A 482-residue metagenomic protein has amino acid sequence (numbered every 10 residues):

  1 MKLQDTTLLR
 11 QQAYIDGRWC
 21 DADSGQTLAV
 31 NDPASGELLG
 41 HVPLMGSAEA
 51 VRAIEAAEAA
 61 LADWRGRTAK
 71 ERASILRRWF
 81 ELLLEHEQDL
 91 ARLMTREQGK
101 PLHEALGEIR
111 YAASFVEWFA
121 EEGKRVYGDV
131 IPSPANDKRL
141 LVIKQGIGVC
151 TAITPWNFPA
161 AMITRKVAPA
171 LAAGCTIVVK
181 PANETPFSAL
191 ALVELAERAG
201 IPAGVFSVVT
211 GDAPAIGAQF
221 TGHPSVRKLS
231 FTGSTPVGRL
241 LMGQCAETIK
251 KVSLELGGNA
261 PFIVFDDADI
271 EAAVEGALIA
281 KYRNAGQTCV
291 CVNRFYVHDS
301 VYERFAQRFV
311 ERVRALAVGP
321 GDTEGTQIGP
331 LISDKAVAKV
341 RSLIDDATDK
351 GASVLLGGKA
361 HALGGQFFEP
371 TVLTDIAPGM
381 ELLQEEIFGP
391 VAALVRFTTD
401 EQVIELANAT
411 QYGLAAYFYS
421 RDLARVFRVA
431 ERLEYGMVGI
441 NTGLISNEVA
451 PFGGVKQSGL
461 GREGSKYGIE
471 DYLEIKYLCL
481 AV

Functional and structural regions predicted by a protein language model:
M1-A34: Hydrophobic face of amphipathic alpha-helices that form TPR/SEL1-like repeat modules and related alpha-solenoid
S35-H41, V226, I263, A317 (+3 more regions): Conserved C-terminal structural/oligomerization subdomain of aldehyde/semialdehyde dehydrogenase
G36, R72, M94, V116 (+10 more regions): Residue-level signal for inorganic ion chemistry
E37-V126, D137: Glycine-rich loop-to-alpha-helix module at the N-terminal edge of alpha/beta enzyme cores
L38-M45, A60-G66, A152, F262-F265 (+5 more regions): Short, well-ordered beta-strand elements within core beta-sheets of diverse protein domains
L61, R65, F80-E87, A91 (+19 more regions): Structural signal for hydrophobic packing residues in well-ordered secondary-structure cores of soluble enzyme domains
G128-A272, F397: Rossmann-like NAD(P) dinucleotide-binding subdomain of oxidoreductase/dehydrogenase enzymes
P236-L373, A377, I440: ALDH superfamily catalytic-core signature
